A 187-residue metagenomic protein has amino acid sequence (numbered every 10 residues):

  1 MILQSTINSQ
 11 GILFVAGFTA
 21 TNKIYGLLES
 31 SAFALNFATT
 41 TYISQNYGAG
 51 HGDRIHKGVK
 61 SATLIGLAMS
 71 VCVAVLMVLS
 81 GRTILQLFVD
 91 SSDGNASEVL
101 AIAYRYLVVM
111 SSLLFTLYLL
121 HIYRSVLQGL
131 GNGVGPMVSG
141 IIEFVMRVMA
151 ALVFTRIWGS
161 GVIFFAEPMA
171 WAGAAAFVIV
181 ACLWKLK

Functional and structural regions predicted by a protein language model:
M1-K23, L27, Q45, L85-D93 (+1 more regions): Helix-terminus/linker motif at the lipid-water interface of multi-pass membrane proteins
I2, T21, F33, A62 (+5 more regions): A generic structural signal for ordered alpha-helices
G17-G81, L117-S139: Small-residue-rich hydrophobic transmembrane alpha-helices
F33-N36, M110-G129, G135-R147, I163-I179: Short runs within selected transmembrane alpha-helices of multi-pass transporters and secretion channels
I43-S112, F154-K187: Short alpha-helical transmembrane segments in multi-pass integral membrane proteins
